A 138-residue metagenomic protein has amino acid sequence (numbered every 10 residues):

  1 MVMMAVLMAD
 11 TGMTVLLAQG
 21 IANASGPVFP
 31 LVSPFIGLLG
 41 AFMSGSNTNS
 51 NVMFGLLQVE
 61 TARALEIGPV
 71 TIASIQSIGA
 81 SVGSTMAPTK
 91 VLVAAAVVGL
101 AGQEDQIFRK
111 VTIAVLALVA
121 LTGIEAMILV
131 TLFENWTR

Functional and structural regions predicted by a protein language model:
M1-M4, E60, A64, A117-A120: Small-residue-rich segments of transmembrane alpha-helices in multi-pass membrane proteins, especially helix faces
M1-M8, A24-L57: Hydrophobic alpha-helical transmembrane segments of multi-pass integral membrane proteins, predominantly secondary
A5-A18, M43-S46, E125-T137: Transmembrane helix-loop junctions in multi-pass membrane proteins
G12-P27, L56-L57, L65: Membrane-interface interhelical connector segments
G26-P27, L57, T61, T112-L118: Small-residue-enriched core segments of transmembrane alpha-helices in multipass membrane transport and channel
V28-F42, L65-T89: Alpha-helical transmembrane segments of multi-pass membrane proteins
M43-I75, E104: Hydrophobic transmembrane alpha-helices that form the pore/transport pathway of multi-pass ion and small-solute
S81-R138: Juxtamembrane and boundary regions of transmembrane helices in multi-pass small-molecule transporters and channels
